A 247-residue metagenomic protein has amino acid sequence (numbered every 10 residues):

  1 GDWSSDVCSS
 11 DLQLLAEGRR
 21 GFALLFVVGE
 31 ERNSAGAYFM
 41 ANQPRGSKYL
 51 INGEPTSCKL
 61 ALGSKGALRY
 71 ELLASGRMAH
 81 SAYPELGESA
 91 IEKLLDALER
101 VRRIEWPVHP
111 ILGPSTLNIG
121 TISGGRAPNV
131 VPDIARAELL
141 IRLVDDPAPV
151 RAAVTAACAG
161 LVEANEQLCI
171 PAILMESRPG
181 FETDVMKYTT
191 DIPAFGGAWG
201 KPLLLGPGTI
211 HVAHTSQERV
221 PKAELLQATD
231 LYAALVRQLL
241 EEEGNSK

Functional and structural regions predicted by a protein language model:
G1-V7: Single conserved hydrophobic/aromatic residue that forms the stacking wall/gate of nucleotide- or nucleobase-binding
V7-S9, A164-N165: Generic detector of short, aliphatic-rich beta-strand segments that form the cores of beta-sheets in diverse domain
C8-D11, L94: Short, highly selective alpha-helical patches that border small-molecule cofactor pockets in redox/cofactor-processing
S10-G21: Flexible, small-residue-rich helix->loop connector segments that border functional cores
R19-A90: Histidine/acidic-residue-rich, glycine-tolerant segments that coordinate divalent metal ions
P55, L62-G63, R69-K247: Metal-dependent amide/peptide-bond hydrolase catalytic core, centered on the "pita-bread" metallohydrolase fold
